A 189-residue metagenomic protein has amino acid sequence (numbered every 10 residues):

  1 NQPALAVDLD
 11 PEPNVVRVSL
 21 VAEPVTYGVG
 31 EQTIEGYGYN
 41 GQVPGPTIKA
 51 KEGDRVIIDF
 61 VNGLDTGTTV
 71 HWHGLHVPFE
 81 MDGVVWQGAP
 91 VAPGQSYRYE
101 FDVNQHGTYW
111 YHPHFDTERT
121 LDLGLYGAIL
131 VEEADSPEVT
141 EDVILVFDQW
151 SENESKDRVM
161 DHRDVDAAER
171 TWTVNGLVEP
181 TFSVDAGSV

Functional and structural regions predicted by a protein language model:
N1-E12, D122-E154, V159: Extracytoplasmic/periplasmic copper-protein system
N1-Q2, A6, G36, A186-V189: Short intrinsically disordered, low-complexity coil segments enriched in acidic
L9-P13, V43-V56, P180-V189: Short, glycine/small-residue-enriched coil/turn segments at secondary-structure junctions
V16-S136: Histidine- and aromatic-enriched segments that form or immediately flank copper-ligand environments
D142-S188: Acidic-aromatic/histidine active-site loop/patch
